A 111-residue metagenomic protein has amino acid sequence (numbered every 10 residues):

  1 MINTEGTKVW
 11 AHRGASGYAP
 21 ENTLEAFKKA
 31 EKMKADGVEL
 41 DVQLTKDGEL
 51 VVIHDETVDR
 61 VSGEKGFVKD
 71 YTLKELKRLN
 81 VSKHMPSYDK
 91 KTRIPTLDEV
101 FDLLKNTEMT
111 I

Functional and structural regions predicted by a protein language model:
M1-I111: Phosphate-group recognition and catalysis centered on beta-loop-alpha active-site segments
